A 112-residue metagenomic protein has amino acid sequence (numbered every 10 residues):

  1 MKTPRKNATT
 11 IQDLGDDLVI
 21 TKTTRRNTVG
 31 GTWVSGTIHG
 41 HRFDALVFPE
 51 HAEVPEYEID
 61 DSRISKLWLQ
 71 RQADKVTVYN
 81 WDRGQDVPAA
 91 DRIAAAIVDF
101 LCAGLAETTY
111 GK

Functional and structural regions predicted by a protein language model:
K2-A52: Negatively charged, low-complexity tracts enriched in Asp/Glu with abundant Ser/Thr
K2-D13, K66-K112: Mixed-charge, Lys/Arg-enriched low-complexity segments
N27, T37, S62, A73-K75 (+1 more regions): Generic detection of intrinsically disordered/low-complexity segments and helix-coil linkers/edges
F43-R83: A short, structured beta-strand/loop element
